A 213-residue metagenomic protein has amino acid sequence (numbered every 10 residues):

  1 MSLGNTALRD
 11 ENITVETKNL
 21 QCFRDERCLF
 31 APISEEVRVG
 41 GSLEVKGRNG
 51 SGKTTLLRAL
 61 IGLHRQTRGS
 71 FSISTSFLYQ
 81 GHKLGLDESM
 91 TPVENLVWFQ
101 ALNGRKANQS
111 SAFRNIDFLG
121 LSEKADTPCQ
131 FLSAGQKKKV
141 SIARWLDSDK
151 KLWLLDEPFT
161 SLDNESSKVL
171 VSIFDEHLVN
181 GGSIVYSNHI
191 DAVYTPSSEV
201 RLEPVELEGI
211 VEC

Functional and structural regions predicted by a protein language model:
K46-R48: The feature captures the beta-strand-to-loop junction immediately N-terminal to the Walker
I61: Helix-to-loop junction immediately C-terminal to a conserved catalytic motif
K83, E88-K106, S111: Q-loop/switch helix immediately C-terminal to the Walker
Q109-K124: Conserved ABC ATPase "signature" region
P128-G135: Conserved ABC ATPase signature
I142, G181: Hydrophobic anchor residue at the start of the ABC signature
W153-E157, L162: Catalytic Walker B motif of ABC-type/P-loop ATPase nucleotide-binding domains
